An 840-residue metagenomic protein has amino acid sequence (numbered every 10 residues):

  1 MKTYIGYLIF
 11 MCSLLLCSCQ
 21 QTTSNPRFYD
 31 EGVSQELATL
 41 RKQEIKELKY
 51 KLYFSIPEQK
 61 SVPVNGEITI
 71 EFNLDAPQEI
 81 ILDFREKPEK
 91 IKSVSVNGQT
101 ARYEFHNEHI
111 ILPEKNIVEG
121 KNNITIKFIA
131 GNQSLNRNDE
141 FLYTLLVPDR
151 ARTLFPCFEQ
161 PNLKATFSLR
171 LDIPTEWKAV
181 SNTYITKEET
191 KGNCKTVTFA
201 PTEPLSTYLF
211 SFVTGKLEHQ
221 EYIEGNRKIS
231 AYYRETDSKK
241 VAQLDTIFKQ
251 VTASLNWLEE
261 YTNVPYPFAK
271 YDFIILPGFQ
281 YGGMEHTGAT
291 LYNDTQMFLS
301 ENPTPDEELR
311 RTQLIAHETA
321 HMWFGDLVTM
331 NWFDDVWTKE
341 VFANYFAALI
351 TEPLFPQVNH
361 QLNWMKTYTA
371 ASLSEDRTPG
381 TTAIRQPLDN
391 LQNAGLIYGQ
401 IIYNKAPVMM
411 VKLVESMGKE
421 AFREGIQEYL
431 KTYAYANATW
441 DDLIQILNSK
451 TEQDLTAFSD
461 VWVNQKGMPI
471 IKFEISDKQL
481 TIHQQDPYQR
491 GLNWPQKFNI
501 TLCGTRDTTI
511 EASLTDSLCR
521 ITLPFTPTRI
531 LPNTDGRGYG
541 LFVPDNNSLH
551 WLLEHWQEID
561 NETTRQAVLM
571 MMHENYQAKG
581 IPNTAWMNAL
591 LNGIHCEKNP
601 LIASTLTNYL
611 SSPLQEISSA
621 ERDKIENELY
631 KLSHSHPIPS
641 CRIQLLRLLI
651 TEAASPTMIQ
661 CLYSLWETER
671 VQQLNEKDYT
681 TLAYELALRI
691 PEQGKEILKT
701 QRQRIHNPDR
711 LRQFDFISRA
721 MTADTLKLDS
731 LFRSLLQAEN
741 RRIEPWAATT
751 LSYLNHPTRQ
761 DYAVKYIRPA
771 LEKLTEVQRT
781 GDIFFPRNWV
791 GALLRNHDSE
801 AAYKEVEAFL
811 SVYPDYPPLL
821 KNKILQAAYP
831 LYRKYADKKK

Functional and structural regions predicted by a protein language model:
M1-Y29: Bacterial Sec-dependent N-terminal signal peptides
C19-N65, N136-E140, E159-P161, T456: N-terminal, polar/Ser/Thr-rich
T22-T23, R27, G32, I91 (+6 more regions): Hydrophobic alpha-helical and helix-loop surface patches within well-folded domains that function as non-catalytic
Y29-D30, K127-E221, L244-D245, G538 (+1 more regions): Extended, low-hydrophobicity, Ser/Thr/Pro/Gly-biased non-transmembrane segments
N65-F84: Ligand-binding face of N-terminal immunoglobulin V-set domains in extracellular IgSF glycoproteins
D75-P77, R85-E89, N132, D172-W177: Short proline/glycine-enriched turn/loop motifs at strand-loop junctions of beta-rich domains
R85-L142, K191-T198, S517-T526: A surface-exposed beta-strand-loop module
R170-I173, E235, A320, P387 (+3 more regions): Non-catalytic accessory/interaction domains
